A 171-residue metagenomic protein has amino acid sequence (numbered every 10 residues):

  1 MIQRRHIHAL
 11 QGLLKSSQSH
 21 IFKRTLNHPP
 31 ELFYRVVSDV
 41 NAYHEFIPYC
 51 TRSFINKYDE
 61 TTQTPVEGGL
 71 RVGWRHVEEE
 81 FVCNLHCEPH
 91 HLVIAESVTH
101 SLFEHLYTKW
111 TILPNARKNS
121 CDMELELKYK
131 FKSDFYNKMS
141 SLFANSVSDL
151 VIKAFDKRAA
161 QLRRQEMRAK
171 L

Functional and structural regions predicted by a protein language model:
I2-Q63: Hydrophobic ligand-binding cavity/cleft-lining segments
F22, H86, K132-F135: Membrane-associated and secretory-pathway sequences
F33-V36, Y43, G68, L125 (+1 more regions): Hydrophobic pocket/interface hotspot
V36-D39, T64-G68, H90-E96: Short Pro/Gly-enriched beta-strand edge/turn motifs at strand-loop
H44-P48, D59, R71-D122, K128-K130: Hydrophobic-ligand binding "helix-grip"
S53-N56, N115-A116, L142-A144, A159: Juxtamembrane/interface motifs at transmembrane-helix termini
Y129-L171: A conserved amphipathic terminal alpha-helix motif
